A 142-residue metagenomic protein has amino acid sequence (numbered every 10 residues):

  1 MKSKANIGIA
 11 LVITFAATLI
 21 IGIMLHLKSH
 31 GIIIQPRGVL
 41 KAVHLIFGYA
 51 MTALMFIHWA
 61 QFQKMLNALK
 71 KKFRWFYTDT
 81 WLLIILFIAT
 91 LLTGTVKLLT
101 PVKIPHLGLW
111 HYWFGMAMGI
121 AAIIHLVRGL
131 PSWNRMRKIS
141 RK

Functional and structural regions predicted by a protein language model:
M1-K142: Membrane-embedded alpha-helical bundles that constitute the cytochrome b-like, heme-associated redox core of multi-pass
